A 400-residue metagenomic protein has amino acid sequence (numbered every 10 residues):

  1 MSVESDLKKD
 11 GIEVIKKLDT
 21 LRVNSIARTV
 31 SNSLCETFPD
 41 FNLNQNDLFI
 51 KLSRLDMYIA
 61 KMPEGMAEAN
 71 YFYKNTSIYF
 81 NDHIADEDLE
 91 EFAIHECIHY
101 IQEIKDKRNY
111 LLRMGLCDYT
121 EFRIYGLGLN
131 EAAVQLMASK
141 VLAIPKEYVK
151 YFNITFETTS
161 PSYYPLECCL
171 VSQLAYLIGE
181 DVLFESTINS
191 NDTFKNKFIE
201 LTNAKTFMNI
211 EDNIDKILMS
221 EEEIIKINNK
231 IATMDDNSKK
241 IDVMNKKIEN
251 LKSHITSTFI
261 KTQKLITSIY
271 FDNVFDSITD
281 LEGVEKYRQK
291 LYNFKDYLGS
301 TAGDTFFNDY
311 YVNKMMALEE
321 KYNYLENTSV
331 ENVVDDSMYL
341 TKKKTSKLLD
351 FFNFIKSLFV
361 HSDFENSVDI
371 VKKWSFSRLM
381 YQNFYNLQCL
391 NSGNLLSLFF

Functional and structural regions predicted by a protein language model:
M1-S2, V134, L348-S362, V368-F400: Non-Sec secretion/translocation targeting segments of pathogen effectors
D10-S77, D82-E87, K107: Auxiliary, metal-adjacent structural segments of Zn-dependent hydrolase domains
E91-K107, Q135: Active-site recognition of the HExxH zinc-binding catalytic motif
C97, I255-Y270, V274, F352 (+3 more regions): Extended low-polarity, hydrophobic cluster-rich segments
L111-C117: Extended compositionally biased segments used for macromolecular assembly or nucleic-acid engagement
C117-Y163: Post-HExxH zinc-binding segment in Zn-dependent metallohydrolases
T155-N327, D336, T341: Pan-zinc metallopeptidase signature
